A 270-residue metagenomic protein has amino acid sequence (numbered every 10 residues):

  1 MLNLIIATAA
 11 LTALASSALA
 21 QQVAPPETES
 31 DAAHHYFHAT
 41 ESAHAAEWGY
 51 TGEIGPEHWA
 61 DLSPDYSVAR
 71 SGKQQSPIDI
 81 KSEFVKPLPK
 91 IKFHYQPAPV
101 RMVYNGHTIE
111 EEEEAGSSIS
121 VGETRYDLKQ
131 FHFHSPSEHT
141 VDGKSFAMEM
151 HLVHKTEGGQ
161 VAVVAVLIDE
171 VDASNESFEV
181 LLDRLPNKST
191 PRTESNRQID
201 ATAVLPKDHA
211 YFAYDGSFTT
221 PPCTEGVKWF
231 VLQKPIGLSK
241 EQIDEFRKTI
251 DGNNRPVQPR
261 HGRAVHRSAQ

Functional and structural regions predicted by a protein language model:
L2-L4, T8, L19-Q270: Alpha-carbonic anhydrase
A15-S17: N-terminal signal peptide c-region/cleavage motif recognized by signal peptidases
